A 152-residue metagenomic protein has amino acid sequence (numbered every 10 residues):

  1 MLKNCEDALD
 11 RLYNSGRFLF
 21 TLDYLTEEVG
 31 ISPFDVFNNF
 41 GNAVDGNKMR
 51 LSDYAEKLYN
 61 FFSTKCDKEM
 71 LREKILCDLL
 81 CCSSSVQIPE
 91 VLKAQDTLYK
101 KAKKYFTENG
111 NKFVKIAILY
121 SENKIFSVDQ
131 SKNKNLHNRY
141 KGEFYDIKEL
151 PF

Functional and structural regions predicted by a protein language model:
L2: Conserved, mostly hydrophobic/aromatic
D7-F152: Radical SAM enzyme core and accessory elements
